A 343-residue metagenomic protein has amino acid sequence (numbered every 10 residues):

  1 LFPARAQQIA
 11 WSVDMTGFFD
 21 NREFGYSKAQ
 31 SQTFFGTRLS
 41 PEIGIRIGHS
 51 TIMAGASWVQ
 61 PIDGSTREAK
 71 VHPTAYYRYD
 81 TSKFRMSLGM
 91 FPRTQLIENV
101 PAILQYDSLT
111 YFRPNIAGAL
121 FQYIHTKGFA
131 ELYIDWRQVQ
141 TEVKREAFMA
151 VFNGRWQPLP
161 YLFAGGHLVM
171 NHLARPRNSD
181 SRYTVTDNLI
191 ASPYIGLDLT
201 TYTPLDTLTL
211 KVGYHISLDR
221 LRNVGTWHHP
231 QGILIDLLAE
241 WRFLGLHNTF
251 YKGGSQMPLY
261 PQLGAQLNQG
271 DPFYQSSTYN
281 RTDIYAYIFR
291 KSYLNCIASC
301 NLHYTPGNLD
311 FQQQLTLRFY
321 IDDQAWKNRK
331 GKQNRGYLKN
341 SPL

Functional and structural regions predicted by a protein language model:
F2-Y79, Q313-I321, S341-P342: Beta-barrel outer-membrane channel/assembly domains of diderm bacteria
T16, G36, T74, H125-R137 (+2 more regions): Exposed, low-structure sequence patches enriched in small/polar residues
D20-R22, Q95-N99, A174-R175: Short acidic/His/Gly/Ser-rich catalytic and metal-binding motifs that mark active-site loops of diverse hydrolases
G25-K28, A102-L104, Q262-Q269: Flexible, solvent-exposed loop segments that connect beta-strands
F35, R67-A69, R113, E146 (+1 more regions): Short, glycine/acidic-rich beta->alpha junctions
G44-T51, S57, R67-R85, F91-T94 (+6 more regions): Subset of outer-membrane beta-barrel
R85-R155, M170: Surface-exposed coil loops of outer-membrane beta-barrel proteins
